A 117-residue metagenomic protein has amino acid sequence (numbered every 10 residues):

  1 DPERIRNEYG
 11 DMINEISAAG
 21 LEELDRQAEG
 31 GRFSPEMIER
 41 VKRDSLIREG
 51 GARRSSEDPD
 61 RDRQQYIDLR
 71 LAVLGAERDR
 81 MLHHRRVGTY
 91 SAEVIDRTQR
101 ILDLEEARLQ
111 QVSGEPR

Functional and structural regions predicted by a protein language model:
D1-R117: Extended cytosolic regulatory regions of multi-pass ion transporters/channels
